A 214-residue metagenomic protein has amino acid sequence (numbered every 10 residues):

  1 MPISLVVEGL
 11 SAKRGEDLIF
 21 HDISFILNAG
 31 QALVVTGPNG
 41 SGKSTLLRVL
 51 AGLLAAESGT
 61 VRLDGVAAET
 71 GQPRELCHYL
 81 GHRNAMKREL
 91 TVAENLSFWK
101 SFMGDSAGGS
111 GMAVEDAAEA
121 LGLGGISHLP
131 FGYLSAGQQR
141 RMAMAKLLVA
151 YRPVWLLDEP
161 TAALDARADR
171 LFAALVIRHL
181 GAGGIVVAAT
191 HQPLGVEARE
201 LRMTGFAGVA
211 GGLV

Functional and structural regions predicted by a protein language model:
A51: Helix-to-loop junction immediately C-terminal to a conserved catalytic motif
A56-E75: Conserved ABC transporter NBD signature motif
R83, R88-G104, A113: Q-loop/switch helix immediately C-terminal to the Walker
E89, P130-S135: Conserved ABC ATPase signature
S97, G111-I126: Conserved ABC ATPase "signature" region
M144, G183: Hydrophobic anchor residue at the start of the ABC signature
V149-P153: A short, proline-enriched helix->beta-strand linker immediately N-terminal to the Walker B motif in ABC-type P-loop
W155-E159: Catalytic Walker B motif of ABC-type/P-loop ATPase nucleotide-binding domains
